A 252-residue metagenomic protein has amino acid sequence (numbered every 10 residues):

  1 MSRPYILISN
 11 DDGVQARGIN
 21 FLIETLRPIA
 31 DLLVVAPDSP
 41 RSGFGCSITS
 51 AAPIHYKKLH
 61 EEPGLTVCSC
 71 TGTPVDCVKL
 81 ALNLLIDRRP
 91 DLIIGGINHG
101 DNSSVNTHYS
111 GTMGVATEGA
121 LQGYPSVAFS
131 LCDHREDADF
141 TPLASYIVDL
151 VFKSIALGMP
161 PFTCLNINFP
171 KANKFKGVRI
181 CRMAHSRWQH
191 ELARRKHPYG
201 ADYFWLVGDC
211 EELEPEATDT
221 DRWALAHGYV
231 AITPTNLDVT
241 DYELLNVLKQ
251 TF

Functional and structural regions predicted by a protein language model:
S2-S9, R17-L84, R88-R89: A cross-family phosphate/adenosyl-ligand binding-site feature
S9, V35-P37, G95-N98, F129-S130 (+2 more regions): Short beta-strand segments
D12, P40, T73-P74, N98-D101 (+1 more regions): Short glycine-rich anion-binding loops that position phosphate/pyrophosphate groups of nucleotides and phosphorylated
L92: Short, Asp-centered acidic motifs that coordinate Mg2+ and/or phosphate in catalytic or ligand-binding sites
D101-S110: Glycine/threonine-rich flexible loop motifs
V115-G119: Hydrophobic/aromatic ligand-binding patch that stacks against planar heteroaromatic rings of cofactors or nucleotides
A120-P142: Glycine-rich phosphate/pyrophosphate-binding loops and their adjacent beta-strand/loop elements at enzyme active sites
T141-F252: Electrostatically charged, flexible surface regions
